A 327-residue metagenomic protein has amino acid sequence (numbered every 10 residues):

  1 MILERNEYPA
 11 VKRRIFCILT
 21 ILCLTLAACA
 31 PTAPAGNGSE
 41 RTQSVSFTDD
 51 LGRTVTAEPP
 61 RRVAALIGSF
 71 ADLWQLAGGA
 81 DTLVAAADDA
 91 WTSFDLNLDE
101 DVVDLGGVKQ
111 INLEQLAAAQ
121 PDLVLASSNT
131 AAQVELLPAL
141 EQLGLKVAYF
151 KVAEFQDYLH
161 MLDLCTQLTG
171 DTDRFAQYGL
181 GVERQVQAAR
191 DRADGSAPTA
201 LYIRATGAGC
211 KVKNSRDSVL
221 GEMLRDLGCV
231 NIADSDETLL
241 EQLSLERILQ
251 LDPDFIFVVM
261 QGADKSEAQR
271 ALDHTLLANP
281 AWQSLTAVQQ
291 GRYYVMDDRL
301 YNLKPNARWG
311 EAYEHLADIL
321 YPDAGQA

Functional and structural regions predicted by a protein language model:
I2-I15, A28-A71, T172-I203, M260 (+1 more regions): Bacterial Sec-exported substrate-binding components of ABC uptake systems
I18-A27: Bacterial N-terminal signal peptides
D49-L51, V102-L113, D236-L245: Short helix-initiation/N-cap motifs at beta->coil->alpha
A65-A119, L123-N129: A short, structured surface patch at a secondary-structure boundary
A90-S93, V212-E241: Alpha-helical, coiled-coil/dimerization segments enriched in small aliphatic residues
L113-A126, L145, L245-V258: Proline-aspartate-enriched helix->loop->beta-strand connector
A132-E135, K151-L164, A197-V219: Extracytoplasmic ligand-binding site segments that recognize negatively charged/polar headgroups
L159-Q167, D173-A176, V258-A327: Structured C-terminal subdomain patch of bacterial secreted/periplasmic proteins
